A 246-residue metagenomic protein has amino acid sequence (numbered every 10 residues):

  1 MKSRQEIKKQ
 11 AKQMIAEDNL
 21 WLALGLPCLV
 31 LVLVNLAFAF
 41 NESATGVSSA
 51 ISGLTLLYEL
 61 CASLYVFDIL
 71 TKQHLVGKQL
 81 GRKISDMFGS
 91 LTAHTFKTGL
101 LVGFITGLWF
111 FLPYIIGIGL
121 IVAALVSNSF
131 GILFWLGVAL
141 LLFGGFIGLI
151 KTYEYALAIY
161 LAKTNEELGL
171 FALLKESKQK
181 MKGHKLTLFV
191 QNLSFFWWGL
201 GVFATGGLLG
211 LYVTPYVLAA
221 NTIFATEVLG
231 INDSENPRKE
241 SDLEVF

Functional and structural regions predicted by a protein language model:
M1-A16, G53-I115, G119-I132, Y155-K185 (+1 more regions): Membrane-interface segments at transmembrane-helix boundaries
A23-E59, T98-S127, W135-T152, L188-L218: Hydrophobic alpha-helical transmembrane segments in multi-pass membrane proteins
